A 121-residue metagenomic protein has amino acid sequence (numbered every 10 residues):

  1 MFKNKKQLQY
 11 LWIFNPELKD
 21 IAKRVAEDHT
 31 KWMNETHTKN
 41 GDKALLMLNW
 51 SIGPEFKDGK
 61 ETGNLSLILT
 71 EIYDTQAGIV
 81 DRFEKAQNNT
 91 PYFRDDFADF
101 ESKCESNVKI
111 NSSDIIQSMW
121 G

Functional and structural regions predicted by a protein language model:
M1-K6, K60-G63: Short, flexible turn/loop "capping" segments at secondary-structure junctions
N4-N15, I68-T70: Active-site-flanking beta-strand signature of metal-NTP-handling nucleotidyl enzymes and homologous cyclase-like
F14-R24: Short, surface-exposed ligand-recognition loops at beta-strand->loop->(often short) alpha-helix junctions that present
E17-L18, I72-G78: Helix N-cap motif at beta-to-alpha junctions
K23, T75-Q87: Short amphipathic alpha-helices within nucleic acid-binding modules
T30-H37, N88-F93: A common structural junction motif
N34-I68, G78: Short, glycine- and small/hydrophobic-rich beta-strand elements in well-ordered beta-sheets
E101-G121: Acidic/histidine-enriched, glycine/proline-rich intrinsically disordered or flexible terminal extensions
